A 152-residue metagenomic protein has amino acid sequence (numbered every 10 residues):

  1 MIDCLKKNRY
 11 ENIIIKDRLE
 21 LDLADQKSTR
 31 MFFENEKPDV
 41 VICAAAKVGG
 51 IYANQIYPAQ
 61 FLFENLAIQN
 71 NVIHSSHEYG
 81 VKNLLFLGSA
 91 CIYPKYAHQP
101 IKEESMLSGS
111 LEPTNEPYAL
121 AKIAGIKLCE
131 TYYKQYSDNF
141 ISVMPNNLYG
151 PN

Functional and structural regions predicted by a protein language model:
M1-P151: N-terminal Rossmann-like NAD(P)+-binding domain of SDR-like oxidoreductases, especially those catalyzing
